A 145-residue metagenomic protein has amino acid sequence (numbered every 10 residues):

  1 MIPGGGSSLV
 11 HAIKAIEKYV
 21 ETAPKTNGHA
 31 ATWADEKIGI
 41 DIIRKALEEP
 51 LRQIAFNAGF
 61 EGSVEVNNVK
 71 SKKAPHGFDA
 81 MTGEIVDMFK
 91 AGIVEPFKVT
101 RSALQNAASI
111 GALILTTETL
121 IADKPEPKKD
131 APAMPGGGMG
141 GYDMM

Functional and structural regions predicted by a protein language model:
M1-M145: Extended, low-charge hydrophobic alpha-helical regions
